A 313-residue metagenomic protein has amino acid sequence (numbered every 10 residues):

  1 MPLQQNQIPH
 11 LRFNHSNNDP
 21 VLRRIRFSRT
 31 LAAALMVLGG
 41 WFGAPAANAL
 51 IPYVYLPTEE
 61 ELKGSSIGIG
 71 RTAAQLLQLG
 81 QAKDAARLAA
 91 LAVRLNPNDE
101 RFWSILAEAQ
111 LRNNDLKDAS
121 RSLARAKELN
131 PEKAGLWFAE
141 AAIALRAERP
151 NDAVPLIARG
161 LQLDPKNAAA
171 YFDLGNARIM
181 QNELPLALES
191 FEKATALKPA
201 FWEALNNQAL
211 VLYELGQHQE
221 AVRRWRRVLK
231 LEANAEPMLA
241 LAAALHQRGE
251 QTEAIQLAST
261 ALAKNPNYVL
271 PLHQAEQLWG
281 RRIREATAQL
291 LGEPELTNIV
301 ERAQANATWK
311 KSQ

Functional and structural regions predicted by a protein language model:
I51-P57, T260-Q313: Terminal, low-structured helical/coil segments at or just beyond the last alpha-helical repeat
L62-R101, I105-R112, A142, R146: Alpha-helical segment of the N-proximal tetratricopeptide repeat
K63, P97, P131, P165 (+3 more regions): Short coil turns that delineate tetratricopeptide repeat
S65-S66, E100-R101, A134-G135, A168-A169 (+5 more regions): Helix-start (N-cap) detector for alpha-helical repeat units in TPR-like alpha-solenoids, especially tetratricopeptide
R71, I105, A139, D173 (+3 more regions): Canonical tetratricopeptide repeat
L77, S104, L111, F138 (+8 more regions): Position-specific recognition of the canonical hydrophobic site in helix A of tetratricopeptide repeat
L79-R87, R112-R125, A147-R159, M180-K193 (+2 more regions): Structural signature of tandem alpha-helical TPR/SEL1-like repeats, specifically the intra-repeat loop/turn
R226-A235, L239-L270, E295: TPR/TPR-like (Sel1-like) alpha-helical repeat modules
